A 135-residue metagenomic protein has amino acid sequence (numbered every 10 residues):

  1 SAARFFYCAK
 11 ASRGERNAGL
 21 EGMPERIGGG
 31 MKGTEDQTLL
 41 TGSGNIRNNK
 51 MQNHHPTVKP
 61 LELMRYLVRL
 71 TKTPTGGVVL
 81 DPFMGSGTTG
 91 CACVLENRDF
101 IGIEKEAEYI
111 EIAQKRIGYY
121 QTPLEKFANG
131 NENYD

Functional and structural regions predicted by a protein language model:
S1-D135: Class I S-adenosyl-L-methionine
